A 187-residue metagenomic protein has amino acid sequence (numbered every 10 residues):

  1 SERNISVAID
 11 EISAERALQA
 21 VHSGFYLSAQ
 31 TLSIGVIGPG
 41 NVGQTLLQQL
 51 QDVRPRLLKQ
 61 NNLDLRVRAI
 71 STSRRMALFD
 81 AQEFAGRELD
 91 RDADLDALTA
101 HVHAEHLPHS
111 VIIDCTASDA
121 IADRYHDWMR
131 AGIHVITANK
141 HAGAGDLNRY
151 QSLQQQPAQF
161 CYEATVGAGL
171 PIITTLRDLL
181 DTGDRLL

Functional and structural regions predicted by a protein language model:
S1-L46, V53: A conserved regulatory-domain signal marking ACT and ACT-like small-molecule sensing domains and adjacent regulatory
E2-R3, I12, P39, S73-R75 (+3 more regions): Short, ordered loop/turn segments at secondary-structure junctions
I9, Q19, T45-Q49, L78-A85 (+3 more regions): Short acidic, glycine/serine/threonine-rich loops at helix termini
F25, L50-L57, D146, L180: Active-site catalytic pocket residues across diverse enzymes, especially alpha/beta-hydrolases
S33-P39, G43-R130: N-terminal glycine-/serine-/threonine-rich beta1-alpha1-beta2 phosphate-ribose binding loop of Rossmann-like
S118-A131, N139-R177: Rossmann-fold NAD(P)-binding glycine/threonine-rich loop
L176-L187: Conserved anion/nucleotide-ligand pocket segment
